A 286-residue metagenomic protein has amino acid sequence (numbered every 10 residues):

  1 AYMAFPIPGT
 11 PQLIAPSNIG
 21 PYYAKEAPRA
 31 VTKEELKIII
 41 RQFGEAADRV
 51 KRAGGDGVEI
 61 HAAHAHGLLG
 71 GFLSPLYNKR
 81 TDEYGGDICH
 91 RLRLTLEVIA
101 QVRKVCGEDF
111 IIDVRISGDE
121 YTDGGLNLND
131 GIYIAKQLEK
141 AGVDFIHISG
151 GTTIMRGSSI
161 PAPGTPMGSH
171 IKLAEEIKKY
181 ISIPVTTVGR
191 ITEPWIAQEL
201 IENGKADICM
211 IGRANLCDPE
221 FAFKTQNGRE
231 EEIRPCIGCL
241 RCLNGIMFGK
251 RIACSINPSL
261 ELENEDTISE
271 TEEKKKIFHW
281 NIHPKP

Functional and structural regions predicted by a protein language model:
A1-P286: Flavin-dependent oxidoreductase catalytic cores
